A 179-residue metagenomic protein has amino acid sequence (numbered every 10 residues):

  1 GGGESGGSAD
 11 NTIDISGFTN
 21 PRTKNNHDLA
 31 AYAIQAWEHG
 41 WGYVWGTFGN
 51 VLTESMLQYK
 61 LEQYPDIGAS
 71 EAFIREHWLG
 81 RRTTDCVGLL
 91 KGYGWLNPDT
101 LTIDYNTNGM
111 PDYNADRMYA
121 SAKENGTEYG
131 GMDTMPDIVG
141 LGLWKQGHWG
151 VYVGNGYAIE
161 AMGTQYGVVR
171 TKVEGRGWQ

Functional and structural regions predicted by a protein language model:
G1-I103, Q146-H148, I159-A161: N-terminal capping segments
W41-N50, T127-E128, L143, A158 (+2 more regions): Generic preference for hydrophobic/aromatic residues in regular secondary structure cores
V51-E76, L101-T134, T171-Q179: Surface-exposed intrinsically disordered loops and tails
M135-G142: Short, hydrophobic/aromatic-rich segments at coil-to-beta transitions
K145, V151-G177: Catalytic Cys-His active-site segments of thiol-dependent hydrolases/isopeptidases
